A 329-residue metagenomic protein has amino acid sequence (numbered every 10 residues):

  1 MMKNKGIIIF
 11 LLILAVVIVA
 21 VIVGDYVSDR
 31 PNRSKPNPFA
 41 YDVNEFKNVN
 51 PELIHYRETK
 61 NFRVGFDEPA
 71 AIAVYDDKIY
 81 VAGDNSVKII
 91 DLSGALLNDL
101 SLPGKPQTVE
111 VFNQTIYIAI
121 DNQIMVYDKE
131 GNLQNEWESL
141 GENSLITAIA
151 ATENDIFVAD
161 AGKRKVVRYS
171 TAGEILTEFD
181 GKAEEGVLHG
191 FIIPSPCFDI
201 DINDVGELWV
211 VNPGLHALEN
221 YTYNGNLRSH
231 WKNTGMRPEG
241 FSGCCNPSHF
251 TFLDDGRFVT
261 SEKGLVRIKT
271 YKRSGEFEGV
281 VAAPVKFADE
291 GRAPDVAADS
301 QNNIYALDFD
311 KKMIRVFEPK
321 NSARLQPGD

Functional and structural regions predicted by a protein language model:
N4-D329: Eukaryotic scaffold repeat domains enriched in small/polar residues
